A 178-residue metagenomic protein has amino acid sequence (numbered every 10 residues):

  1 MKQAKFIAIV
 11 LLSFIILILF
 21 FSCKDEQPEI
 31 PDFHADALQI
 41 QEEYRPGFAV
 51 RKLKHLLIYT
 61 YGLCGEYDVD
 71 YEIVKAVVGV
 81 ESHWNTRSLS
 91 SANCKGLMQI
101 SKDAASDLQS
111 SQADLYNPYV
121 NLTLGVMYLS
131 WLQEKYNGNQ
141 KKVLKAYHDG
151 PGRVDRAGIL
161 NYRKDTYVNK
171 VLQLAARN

Functional and structural regions predicted by a protein language model:
M1-L12: N-terminal Sec-pathway targeting helices
K24-W84: Export/targeting segments at the very N-terminus of extracytoplasmic proteins
E29-D36, A104-D107, G138-N178: Catalytic and substrate-binding regions of cell-wall glycan-acting enzymes that process beta-1,4-linked
G62, G79, K102, S106 (+1 more regions): Short glycine/serine- and small hydrophobic-enriched flexible loop segments
E72-A76, S88, N137-A146: Surface-exposed patches in mature extracellular/periplasmic domains of secreted proteins
S91-S110, G125, V171: Substrate-binding/active-site groove segments that recognize and process beta-1,4-linked N-acetyl-hexosamine
A113-N121: A short, structured beta-strand-centered segment in the mid-to-C-terminal lobe of catalytic cores from group-transfer
